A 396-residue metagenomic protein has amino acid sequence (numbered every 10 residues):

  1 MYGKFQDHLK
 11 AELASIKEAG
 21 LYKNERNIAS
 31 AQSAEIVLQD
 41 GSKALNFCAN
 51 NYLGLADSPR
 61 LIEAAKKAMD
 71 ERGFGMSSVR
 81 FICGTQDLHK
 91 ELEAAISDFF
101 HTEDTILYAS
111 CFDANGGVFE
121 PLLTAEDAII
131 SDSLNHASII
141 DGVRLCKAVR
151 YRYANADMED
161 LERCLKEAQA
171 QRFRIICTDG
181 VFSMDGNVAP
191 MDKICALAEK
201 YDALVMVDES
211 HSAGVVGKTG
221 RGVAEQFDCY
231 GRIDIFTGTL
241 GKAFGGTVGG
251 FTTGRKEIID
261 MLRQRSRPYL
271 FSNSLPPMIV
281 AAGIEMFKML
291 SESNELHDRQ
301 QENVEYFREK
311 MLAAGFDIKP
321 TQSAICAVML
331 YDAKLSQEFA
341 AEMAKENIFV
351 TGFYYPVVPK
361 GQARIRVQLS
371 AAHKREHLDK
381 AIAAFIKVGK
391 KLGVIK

Functional and structural regions predicted by a protein language model:
K10-A11, S15-F74, A203: N-terminal "arm"/small-domain region of PLP-dependent enzymes with the aminotransferase-like
N51, Y151, N155-V207: Active-site phosphate-binding strand-loop segment of PLP-dependent enzymes
P59, E63-K67, E71, A94 (+3 more regions): PLP-dependent enzyme catalytic core of the Aspartate aminotransferase-like
V79-T85, E93-G117: Short loop-beta-helix segment that forms the pyridoxal 5′-phosphate
S110, I130-C146: Substrate-binding/gating loop at the entrance of the active-site cleft, primarily in PLP-dependent aminotransferase-like
V118-A137, M158: Conserved PLP-anchoring active-site segment centered on the Schiff-base-forming lysine
Y201-L204, H211, V216-Q322, L335: Active-site C-terminal subdomain of aminotransferase-like
D298-F307, L312-N347, V357, G361-Q362 (+1 more regions): Conserved PLP-binding catalytic core of the aspartate aminotransferase-like
